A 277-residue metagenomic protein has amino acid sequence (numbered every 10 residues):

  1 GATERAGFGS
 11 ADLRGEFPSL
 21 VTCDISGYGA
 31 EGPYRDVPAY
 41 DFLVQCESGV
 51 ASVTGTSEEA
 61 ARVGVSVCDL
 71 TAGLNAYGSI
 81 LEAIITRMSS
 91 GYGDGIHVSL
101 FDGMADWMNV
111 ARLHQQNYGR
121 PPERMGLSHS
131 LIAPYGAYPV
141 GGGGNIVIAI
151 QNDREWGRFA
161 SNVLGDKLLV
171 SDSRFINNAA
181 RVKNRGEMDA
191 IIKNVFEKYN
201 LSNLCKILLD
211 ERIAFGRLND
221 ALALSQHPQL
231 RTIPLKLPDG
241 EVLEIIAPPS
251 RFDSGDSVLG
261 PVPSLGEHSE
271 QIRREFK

Functional and structural regions predicted by a protein language model:
E4-I150: Active-site-adjacent "lid/gating" segments in soluble enzymes
A76-A83, R158, N162, Q271: Alpha-helical scaffold segments in soluble metabolic enzymes
Q115-E123, H227-P238: Short, surface-exposed loop/helix-turn segments at secondary-structure junctions that function as lids/hinges flanking
P134-E211, F215: Aromatic-enriched alpha-helical interface/lid elements that frame and gate functional surfaces
G136-G141, I233-D239: Short acidic-hydrophobic surface loop/beta-edge motif
L209-T232: Conserved PLP cofactor-binding pocket of PLP-dependent enzymes
L235-K277: Flexible, small-/acidic-enriched active-site or ligand-binding loops
